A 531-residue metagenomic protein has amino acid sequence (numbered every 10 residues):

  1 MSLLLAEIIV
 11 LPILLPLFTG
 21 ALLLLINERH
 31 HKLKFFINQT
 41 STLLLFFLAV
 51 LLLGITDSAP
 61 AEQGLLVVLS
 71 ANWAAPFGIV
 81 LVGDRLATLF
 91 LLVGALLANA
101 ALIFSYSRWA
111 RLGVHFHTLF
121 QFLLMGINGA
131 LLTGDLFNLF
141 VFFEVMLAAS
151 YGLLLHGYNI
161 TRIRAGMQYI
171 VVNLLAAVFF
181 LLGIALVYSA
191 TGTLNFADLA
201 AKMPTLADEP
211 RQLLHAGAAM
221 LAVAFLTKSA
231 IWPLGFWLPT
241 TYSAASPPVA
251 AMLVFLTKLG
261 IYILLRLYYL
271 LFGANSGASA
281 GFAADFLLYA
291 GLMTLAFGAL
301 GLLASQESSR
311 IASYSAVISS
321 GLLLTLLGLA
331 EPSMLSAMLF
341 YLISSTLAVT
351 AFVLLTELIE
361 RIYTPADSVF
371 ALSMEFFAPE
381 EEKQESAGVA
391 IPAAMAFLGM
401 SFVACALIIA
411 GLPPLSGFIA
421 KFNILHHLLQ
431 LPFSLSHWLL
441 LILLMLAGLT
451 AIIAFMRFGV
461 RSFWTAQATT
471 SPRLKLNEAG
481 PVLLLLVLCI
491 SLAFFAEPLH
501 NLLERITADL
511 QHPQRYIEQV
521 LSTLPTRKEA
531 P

Functional and structural regions predicted by a protein language model:
M1-V10, A21-T118: Transmembrane helix-loop-helix hairpins at membrane boundaries of multipass inner-membrane proteins
S2-L3, S70-L89, K202-G217, F282 (+1 more regions): Short aromatic-rich membrane-water interface segments that cap or initiate transmembrane helices in multi-pass membrane
L4-L15, G83-G94, L136-A149, L213-T227 (+2 more regions): Structural signature of hydrophobic alpha-helical transmembrane segments
G20-H31, A98-A110, Y151-T161, A165 (+3 more regions): C-terminal ends of transmembrane helices
R29-H31, L119-F122, G126-P210, L302-S373: Alpha-helical multi-pass transmembrane bundles of energy-transducing inner-membrane proteins
L153, Y242, G321-S333, A406 (+1 more regions): Interfacial segments of multi-pass membrane proteins
M220-F286: Short helix-boundary/re-entrant hairpin motifs in multi-pass inner-membrane proteins
S368-M400, G448, I452-P531: Cytoplasmic/organellar membrane-interface segments at the starts of transmembrane helices in multi-pass inner-membrane
